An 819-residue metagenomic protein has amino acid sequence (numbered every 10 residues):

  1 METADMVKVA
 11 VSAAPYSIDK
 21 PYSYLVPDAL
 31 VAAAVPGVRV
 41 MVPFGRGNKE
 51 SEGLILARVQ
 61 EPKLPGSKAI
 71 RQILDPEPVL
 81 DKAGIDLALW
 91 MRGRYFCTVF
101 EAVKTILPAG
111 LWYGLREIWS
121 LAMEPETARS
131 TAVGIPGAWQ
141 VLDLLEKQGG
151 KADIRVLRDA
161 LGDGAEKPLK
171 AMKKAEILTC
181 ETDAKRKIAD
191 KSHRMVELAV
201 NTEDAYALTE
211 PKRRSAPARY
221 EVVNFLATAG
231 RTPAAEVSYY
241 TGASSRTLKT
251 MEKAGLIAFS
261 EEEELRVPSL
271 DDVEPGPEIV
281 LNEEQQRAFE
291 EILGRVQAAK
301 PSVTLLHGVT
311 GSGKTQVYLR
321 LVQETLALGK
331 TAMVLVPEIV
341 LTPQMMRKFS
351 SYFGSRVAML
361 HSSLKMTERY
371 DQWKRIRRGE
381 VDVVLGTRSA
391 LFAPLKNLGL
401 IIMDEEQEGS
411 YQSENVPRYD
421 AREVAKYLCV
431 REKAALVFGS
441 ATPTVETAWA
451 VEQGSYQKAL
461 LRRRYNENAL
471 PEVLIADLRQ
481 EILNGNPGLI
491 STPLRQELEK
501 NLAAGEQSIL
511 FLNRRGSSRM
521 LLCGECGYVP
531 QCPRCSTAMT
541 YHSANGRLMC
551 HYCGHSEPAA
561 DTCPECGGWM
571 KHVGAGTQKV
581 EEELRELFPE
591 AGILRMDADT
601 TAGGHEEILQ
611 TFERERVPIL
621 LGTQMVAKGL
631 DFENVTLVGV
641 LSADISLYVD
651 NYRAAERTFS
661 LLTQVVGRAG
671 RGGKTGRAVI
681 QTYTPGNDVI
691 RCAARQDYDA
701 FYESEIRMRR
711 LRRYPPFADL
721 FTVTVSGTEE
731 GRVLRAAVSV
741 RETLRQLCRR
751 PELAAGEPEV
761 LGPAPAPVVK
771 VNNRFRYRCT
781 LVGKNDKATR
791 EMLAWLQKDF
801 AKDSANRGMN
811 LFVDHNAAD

Functional and structural regions predicted by a protein language model:
M1-S440, E452-N468, V782, K787-D819: Accessory, non-ATPase domains that flank or precede helicase/AAA+ motor cores in DNA-metabolism machines
D5, K20, V38, K330 (+6 more regions): Residues at beta-strand starts and edge strands
R39, Q60, G756-K787: Short, intrinsically disordered low-complexity segments
L178, I257, V357, I475 (+4 more regions): Generic structural signal for residues in well-ordered beta-strands
D272-N282, Q286-L293, A299-L734, P767 (+2 more regions): Inter-lobe coupling/hinge segments of SF2-like helicase ATPases
F353, F588, L747-L753, D803-S804: Short helix-capping segments at alpha-helix termini
L594, L747-A766, R807-H815: Short beta-strand elements
G731-Q746: Extracytoplasmic/periplasmic
